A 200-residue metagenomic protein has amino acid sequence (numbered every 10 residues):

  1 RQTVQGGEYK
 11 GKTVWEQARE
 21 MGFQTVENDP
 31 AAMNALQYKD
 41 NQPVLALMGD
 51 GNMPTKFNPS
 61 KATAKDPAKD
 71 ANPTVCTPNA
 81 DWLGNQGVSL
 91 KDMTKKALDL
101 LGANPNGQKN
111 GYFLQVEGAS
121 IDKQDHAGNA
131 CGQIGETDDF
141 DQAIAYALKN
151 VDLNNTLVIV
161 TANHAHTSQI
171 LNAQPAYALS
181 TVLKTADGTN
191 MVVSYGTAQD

Functional and structural regions predicted by a protein language model:
R1-D200: A post-motif C-terminal structural segment
